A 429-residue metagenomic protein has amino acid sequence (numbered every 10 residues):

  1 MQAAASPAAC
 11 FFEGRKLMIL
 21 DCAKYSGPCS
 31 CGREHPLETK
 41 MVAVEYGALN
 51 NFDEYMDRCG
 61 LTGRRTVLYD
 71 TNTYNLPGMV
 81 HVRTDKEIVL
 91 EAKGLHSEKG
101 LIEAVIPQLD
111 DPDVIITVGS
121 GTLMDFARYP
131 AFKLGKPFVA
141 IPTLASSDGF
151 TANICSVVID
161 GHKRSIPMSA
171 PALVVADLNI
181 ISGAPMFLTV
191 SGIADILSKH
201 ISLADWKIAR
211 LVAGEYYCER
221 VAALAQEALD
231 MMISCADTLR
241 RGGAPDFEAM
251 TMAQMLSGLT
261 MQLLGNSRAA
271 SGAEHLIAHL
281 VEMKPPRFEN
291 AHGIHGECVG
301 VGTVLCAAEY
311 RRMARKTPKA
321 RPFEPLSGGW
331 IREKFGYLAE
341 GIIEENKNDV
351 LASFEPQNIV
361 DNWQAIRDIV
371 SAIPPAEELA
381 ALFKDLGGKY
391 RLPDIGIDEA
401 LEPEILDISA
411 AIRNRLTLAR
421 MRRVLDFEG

Functional and structural regions predicted by a protein language model:
M1-F11: Positively charged N-terminal leader segments that act as targeting/secretion signals
F11-V114: ATP/NTP phosphate-donor binding region
F12-R33, I196, R315-G429: C-terminal charged capping/lid subdomain of soluble metabolic enzymes
E34-P36, C59-G60, P107-D110, A131 (+5 more regions): Solvent-exposed alpha-helices and their adjacent loops that cap or buttress functional pockets in soluble metabolic
E98-L109, A145, S271-K284: Non-transmembrane, aqueous-exposed alpha-helical and coiled segments at domain scale
L109-P130, L134-L144: A short, small-residue-rich loop immediately preceding and capping a beta-strand
K133-M231: A glycine/threonine-rich phosphate-anchoring loop and its flanking beta-alpha core in nucleotide/phosphate-binding
A222-E378: Active-site segments that bind and position negatively charged phosphate/pyrophosphate groups
